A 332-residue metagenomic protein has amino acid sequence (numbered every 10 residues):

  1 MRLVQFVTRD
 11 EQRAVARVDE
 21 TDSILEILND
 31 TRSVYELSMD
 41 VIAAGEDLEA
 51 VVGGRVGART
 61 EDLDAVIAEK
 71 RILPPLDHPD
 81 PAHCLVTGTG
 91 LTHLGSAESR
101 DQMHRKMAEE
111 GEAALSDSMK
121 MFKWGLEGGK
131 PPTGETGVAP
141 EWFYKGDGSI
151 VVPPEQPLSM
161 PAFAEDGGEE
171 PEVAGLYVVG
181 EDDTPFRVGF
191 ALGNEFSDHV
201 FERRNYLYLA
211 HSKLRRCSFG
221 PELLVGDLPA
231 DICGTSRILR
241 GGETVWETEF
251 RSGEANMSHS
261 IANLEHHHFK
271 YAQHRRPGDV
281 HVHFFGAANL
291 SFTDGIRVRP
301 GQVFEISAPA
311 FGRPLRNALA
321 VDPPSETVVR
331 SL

Functional and structural regions predicted by a protein language model:
M1, Q12, A16, E69-K70 (+3 more regions): Short, intrinsically disordered low-complexity segments
M1-E46, A50-G53: Gly/serine-rich nucleotide phosphate-binding loop at the start of the catalytic core of nucleotide/ADP-ribose-handling
L3, C84, G278: Conserved S/T- and glycine-rich ATP-binding loop of Class I adenylate-forming
V4-V7, V15, D19, G57 (+3 more regions): Small/flexible residues
F6, I42-G242: Active-site microenvironments in enzyme catalytic cores
V7-E11, A191-G193, S197-L332: Catalytic-pocket segment enriched in acidic/His residues
E20-S23, D30-L37, G57-V66, P153 (+4 more regions): General structural signal for secondary-structure boundaries
N29-D30, S96, P309: Surface loops and adjacent helix of pleckstrin homology
